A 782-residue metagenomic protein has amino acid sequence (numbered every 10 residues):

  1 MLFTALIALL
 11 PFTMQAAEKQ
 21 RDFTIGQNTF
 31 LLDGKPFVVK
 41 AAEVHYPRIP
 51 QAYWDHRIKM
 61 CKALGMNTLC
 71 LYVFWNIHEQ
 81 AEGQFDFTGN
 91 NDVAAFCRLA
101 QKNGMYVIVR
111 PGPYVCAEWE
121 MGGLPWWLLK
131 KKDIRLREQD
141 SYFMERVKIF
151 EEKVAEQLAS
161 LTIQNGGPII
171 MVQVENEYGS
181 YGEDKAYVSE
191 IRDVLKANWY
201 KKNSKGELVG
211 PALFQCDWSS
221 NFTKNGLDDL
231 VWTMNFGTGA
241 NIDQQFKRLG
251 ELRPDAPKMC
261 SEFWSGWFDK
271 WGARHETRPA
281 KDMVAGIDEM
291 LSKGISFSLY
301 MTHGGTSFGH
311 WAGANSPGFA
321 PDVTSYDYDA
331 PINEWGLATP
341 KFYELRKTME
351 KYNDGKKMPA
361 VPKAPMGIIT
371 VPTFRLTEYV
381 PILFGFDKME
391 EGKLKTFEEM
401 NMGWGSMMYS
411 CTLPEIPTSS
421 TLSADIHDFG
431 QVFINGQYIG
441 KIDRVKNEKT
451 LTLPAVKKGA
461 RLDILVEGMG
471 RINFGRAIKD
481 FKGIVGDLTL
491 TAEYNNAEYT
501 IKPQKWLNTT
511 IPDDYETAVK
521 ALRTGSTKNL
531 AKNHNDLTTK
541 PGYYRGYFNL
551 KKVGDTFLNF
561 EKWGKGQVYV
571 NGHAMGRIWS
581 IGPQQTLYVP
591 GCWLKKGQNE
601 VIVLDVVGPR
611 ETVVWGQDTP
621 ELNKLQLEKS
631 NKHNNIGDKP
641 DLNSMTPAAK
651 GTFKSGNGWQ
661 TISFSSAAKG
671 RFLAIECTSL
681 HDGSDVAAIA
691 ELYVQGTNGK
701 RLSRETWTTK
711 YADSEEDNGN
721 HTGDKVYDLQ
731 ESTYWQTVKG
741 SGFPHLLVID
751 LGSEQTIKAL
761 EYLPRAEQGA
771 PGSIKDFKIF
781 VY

Functional and structural regions predicted by a protein language model:
A16-T68, R98, V553: N-terminal carbohydrate-binding accessory modules
W54-E120, R192-K196: Aromatic-lined substrate-binding rim segments of carbohydrate-active enzymes
G83-N91, K102, P113-E138, V188-D193 (+3 more regions): Aromatic- and acidic-residue-enriched segments that line the glycan-binding/catalytic groove of carbohydrate-active
F143-L227: Active-site neighborhood of glycoside hydrolase catalytic domains
N198, G239-N333, L337: Catalytic-core region of carbohydrate-active enzymes that cleave or remodel glycosidic bonds
S419-F433, L462, F548-N571, I578-W579 (+1 more regions): Aromatic-lined ligand-binding clefts that engage carbohydrates, nucleic acids, or primary amines
I464-G470, V603-P609, E676-G683: Short beta-strand-plus-loop segments that form exposed binding edges in beta-rich domains
M575, D638-S644, F653-T709, D713-Y782: Aromatic, loop-rich ligand-recognition surfaces of beta-strand-rich domains
